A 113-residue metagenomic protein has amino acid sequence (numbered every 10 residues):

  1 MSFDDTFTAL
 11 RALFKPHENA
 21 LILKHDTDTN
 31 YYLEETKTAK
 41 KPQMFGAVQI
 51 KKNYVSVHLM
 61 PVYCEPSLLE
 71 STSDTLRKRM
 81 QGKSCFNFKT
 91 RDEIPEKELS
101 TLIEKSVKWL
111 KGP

Functional and structural regions predicted by a protein language model:
M1-P113: Charge-dense, helix-prone N-terminal extensions
